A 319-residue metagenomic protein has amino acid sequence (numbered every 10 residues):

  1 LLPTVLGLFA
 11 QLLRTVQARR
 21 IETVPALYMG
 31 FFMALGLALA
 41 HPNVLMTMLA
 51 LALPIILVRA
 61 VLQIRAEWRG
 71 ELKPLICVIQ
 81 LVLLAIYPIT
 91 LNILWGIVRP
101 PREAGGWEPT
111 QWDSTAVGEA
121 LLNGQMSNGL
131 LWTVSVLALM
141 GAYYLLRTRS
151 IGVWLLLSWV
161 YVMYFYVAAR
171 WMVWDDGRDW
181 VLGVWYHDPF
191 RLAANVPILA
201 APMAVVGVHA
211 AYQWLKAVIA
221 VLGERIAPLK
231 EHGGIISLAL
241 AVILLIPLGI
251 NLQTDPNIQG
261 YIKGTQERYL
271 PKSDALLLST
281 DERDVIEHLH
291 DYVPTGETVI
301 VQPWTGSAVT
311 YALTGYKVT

Functional and structural regions predicted by a protein language model:
L1-S273, P294, A312-T314: Membrane-embedded transmembrane-helix bundle of lipid-linked glycan/lipid transferases
N251-Y261, L277-T319: Short periplasmic/luminal acceptor-recognition loop of GT-C membrane glycosyltransferases, typified by
